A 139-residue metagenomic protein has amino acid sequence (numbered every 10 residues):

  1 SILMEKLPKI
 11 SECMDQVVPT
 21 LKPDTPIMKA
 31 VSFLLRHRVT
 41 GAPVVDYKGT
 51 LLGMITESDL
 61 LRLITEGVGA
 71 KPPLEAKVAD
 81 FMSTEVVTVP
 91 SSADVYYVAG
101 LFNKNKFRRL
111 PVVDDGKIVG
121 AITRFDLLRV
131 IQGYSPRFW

Functional and structural regions predicted by a protein language model:
S1-V17, T56-T88, D94-N103, I118 (+1 more regions): Tandem CBS (Bateman) regulatory domains
S11-C13, S32, T50, A79 (+1 more regions): Aromatic-residue detector
L21-R38, V45, V89-K106, V113 (+2 more regions): The conserved cystathionine-beta-synthase
L34-H37, A42-S58, F102, L110-D126: A glycine-centered beta-loop-beta connector
